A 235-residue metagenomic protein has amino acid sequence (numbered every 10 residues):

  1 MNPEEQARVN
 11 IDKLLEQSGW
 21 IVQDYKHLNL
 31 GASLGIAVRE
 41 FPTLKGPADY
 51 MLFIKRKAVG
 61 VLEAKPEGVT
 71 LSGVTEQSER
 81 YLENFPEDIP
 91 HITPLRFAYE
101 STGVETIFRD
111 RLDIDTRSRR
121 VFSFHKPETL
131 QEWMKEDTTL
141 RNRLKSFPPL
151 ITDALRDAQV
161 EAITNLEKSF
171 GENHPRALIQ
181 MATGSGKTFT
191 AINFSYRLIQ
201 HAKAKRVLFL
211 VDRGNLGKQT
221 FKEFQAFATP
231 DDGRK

Functional and structural regions predicted by a protein language model:
M1-R206, V211-D231: ATP-dependent helicase/translocase motor core
R234-K235: Functional beta-strand-loop-alpha-helix junction segments that form "active/interaction loops" within catalytic
